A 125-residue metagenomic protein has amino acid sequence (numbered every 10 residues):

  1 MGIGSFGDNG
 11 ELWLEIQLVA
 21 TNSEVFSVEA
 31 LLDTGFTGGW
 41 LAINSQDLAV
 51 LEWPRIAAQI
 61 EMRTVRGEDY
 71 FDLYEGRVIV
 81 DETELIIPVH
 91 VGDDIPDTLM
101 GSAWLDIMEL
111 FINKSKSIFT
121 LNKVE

Functional and structural regions predicted by a protein language model:
M1-E125: Pepsin/retropepsin-fold aspartyl endopeptidases
